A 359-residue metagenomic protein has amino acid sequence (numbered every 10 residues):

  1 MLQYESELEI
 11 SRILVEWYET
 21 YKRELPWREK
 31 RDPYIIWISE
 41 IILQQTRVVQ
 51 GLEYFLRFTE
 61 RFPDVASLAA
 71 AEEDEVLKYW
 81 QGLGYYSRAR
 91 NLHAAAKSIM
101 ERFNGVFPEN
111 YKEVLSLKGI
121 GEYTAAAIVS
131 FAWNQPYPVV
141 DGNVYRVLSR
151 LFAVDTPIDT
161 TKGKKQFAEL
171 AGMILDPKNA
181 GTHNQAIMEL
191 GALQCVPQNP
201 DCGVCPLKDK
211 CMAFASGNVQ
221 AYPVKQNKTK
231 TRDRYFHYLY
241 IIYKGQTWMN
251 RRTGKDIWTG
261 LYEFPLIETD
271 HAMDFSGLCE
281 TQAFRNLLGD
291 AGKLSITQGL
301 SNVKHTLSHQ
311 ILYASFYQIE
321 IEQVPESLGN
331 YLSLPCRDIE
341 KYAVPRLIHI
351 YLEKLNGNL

Functional and structural regions predicted by a protein language model:
M1-R23, E29, A192-L359: Intrinsically disordered, low-complexity, charged terminal extensions of DNA damage-control enzymes
L2-L8, R12-I13, W17-G203, L207-S216 (+3 more regions): Catalytic cores of DNA base-excision repair glycosylases
